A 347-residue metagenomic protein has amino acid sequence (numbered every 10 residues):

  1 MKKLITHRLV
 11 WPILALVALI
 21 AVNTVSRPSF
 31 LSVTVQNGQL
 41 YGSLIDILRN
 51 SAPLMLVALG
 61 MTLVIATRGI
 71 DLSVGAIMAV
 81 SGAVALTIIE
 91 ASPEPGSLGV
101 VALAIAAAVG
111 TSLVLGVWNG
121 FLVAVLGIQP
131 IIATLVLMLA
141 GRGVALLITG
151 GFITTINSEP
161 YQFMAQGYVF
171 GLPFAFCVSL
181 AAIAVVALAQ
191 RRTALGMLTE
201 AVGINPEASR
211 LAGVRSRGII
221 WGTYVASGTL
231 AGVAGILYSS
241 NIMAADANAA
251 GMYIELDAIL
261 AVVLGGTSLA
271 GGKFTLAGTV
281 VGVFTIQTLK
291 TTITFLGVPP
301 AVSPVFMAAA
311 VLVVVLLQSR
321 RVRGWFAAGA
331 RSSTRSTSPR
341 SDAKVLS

Functional and structural regions predicted by a protein language model:
M1-A58, E94-L103, R340-L346: Membrane-interfacial amphipathic/re-entrant helices at transmembrane-helix boundaries
M1-P28, A184, L211-G218, L289-S347: Cytosolic-side transmembrane-helix boundaries in multi-pass membrane proteins
N23-T24, L40-A91, F121-I128, I259-V262 (+2 more regions): Single transmembrane alpha-helix segments in multi-pass membrane proteins
S29-D46, A145-I148, Y168-F170, Q190-R191 (+2 more regions): Inter-helical junctions in multi-pass inner-membrane proteins, predominant in energy-converting antiporter-like
P95-M138, V281-G282: Alpha-helical transmembrane segments within multi-pass membrane transporters and channels
V100-A106, V114-N119, G171-D246, S347: Helix-loop-helix "hairpin" substructures at the membrane interface of multi-pass membrane proteins
L126, P130-T193, I219-G222, N241-G251 (+2 more regions): Transmembrane helix-bundle core of multi-pass membrane transporters and related energy-transducing complexes
A231, I242, D246-A308: Transmembrane alpha-helical segments in multi-pass inner-membrane proteins
